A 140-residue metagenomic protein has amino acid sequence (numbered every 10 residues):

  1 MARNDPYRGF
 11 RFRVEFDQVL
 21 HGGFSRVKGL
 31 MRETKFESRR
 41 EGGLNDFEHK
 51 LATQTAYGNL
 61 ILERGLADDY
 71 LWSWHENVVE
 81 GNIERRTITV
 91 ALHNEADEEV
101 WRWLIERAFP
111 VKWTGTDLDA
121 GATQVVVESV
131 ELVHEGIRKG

Functional and structural regions predicted by a protein language model:
M1-G140: Glycine-rich, low-complexity intrinsically disordered segments
